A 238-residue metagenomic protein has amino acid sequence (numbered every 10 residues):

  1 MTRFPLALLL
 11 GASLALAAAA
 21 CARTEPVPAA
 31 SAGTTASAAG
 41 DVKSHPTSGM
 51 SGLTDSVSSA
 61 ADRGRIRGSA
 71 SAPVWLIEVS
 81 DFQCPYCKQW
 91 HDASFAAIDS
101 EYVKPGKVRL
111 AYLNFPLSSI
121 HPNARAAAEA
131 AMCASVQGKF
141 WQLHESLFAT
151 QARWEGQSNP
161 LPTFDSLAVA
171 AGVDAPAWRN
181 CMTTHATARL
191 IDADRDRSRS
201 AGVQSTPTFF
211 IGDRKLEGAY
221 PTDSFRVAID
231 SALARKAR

Functional and structural regions predicted by a protein language model:
R3-P5, A22-K43, F95, D165-R238: C-terminal cap of thioredoxin/glutaredoxin-like
R3-S13: Sec-dependent N-terminal signal peptides
A17-A20: C-terminal motif of bacterial Sec signal peptides marking the signal peptidase cleavage site
A30-S58, D62: Post-signal peptide N-terminal segment of mature Sec-exported envelope proteins
S56-V74, Y102: A short beta-strand-turn-helix
I66-R67, W154, L216: Short clusters of hydrophobic/aromatic residues that line enzyme substrate/ligand-binding pockets
A72, I77-V169, A201, R235-R238: Structural alpha/beta surface segment adjacent to cysteine/selenocysteine redox centers across thiol/disulfide enzymes
